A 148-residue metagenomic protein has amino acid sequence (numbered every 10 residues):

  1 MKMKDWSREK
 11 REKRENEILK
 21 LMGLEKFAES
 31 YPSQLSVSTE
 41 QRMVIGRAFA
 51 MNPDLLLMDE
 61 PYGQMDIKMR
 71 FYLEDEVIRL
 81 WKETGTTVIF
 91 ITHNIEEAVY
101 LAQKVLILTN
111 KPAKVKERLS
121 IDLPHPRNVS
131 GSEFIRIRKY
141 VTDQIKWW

Functional and structural regions predicted by a protein language model:
K2, E9-F27, R79: Conserved ABC ATPase "signature" region
Y31-L35, T39: Conserved ABC ATPase signature
I45: Hydrophobic anchor residue at the start of the ABC signature
A50-D54: A short, proline-enriched helix->beta-strand linker immediately N-terminal to the Walker B motif in ABC-type P-loop
L56-D59: Catalytic Walker B motif of ABC-type/P-loop ATPase nucleotide-binding domains
R70-T84: Helical segment within the ABC ATPase nucleotide-binding domain
T86-I91: Conserved H-loop
